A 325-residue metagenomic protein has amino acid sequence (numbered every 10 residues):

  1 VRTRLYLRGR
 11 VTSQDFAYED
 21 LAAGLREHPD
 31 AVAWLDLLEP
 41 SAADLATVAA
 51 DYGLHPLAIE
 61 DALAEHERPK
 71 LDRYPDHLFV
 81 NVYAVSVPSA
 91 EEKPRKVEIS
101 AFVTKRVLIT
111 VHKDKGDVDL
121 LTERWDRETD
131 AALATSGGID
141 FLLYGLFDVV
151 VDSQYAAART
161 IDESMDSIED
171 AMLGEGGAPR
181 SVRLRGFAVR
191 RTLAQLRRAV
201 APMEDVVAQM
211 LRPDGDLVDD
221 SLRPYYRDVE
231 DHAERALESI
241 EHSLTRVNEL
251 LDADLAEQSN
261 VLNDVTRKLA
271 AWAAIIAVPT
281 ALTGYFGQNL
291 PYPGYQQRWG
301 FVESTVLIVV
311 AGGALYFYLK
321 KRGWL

Functional and structural regions predicted by a protein language model:
V1-D219, Y225-D228, H232-H242, W324-L325: Peripheral, non-transmembrane regulatory/ligand-interaction domains of membrane transport proteins
G53, D231-L325: Hydrophobic alpha-helical transmembrane segments and their immediately adjacent juxtamembrane loops
